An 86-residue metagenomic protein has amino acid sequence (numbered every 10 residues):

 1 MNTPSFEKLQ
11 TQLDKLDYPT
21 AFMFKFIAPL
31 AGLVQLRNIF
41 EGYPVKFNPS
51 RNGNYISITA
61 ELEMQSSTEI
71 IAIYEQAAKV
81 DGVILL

Functional and structural regions predicted by a protein language model:
M1-S57, E63-L86: Long, contiguous binding/interaction regions
